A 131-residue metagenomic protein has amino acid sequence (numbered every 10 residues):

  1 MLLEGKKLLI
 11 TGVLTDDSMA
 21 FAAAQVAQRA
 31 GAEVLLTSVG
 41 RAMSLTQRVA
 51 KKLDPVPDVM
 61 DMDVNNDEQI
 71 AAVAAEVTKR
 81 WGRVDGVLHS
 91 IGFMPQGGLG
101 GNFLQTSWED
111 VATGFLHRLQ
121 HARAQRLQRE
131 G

Functional and structural regions predicted by a protein language model:
L2-L36: Canonical Rossmann dinucleotide-binding motif of NAD(H)/NADP(H)-dependent dehydrogenases/reductases, specifically
T11, D61-M62, G82-L99, R118: Rossmann-fold scaffold of SDR-type NAD(P)-dependent oxidoreductases
A30-R48: Conserved glycine-rich Rossmann-like NAD(P)H-binding loop of the short-chain dehydrogenase/reductase
L45, Q69, V73, D110: Short acidic active-site motifs
A50-E68: Rossmann-fold cofactor-recognition segment
N65-R80: Conserved Rossmann-fold cofactor-binding substructure of NAD(P)-dependent oxidoreductases
A75, K79, G92-F93, A112-G131: Amphipathic alpha-helical dimer-interface segment in Rossmann-like NAD(P)H-dependent oxidoreductases
D85, G97-R123: Catalytic Tyr-X3-Lys loop
